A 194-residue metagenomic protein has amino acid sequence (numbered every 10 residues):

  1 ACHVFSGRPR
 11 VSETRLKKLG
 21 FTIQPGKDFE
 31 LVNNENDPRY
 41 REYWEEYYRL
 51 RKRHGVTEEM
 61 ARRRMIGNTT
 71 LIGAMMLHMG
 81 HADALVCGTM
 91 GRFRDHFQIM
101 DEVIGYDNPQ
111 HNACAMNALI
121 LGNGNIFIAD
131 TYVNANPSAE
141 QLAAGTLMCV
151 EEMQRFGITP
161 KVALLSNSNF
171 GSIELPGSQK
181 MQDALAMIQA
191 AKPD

Functional and structural regions predicted by a protein language model:
A1-V4, R8-E30, N34-M181, L185-D194: Anion-binding alpha/beta catalytic cores of soluble intermediary-metabolism enzymes, centered on
